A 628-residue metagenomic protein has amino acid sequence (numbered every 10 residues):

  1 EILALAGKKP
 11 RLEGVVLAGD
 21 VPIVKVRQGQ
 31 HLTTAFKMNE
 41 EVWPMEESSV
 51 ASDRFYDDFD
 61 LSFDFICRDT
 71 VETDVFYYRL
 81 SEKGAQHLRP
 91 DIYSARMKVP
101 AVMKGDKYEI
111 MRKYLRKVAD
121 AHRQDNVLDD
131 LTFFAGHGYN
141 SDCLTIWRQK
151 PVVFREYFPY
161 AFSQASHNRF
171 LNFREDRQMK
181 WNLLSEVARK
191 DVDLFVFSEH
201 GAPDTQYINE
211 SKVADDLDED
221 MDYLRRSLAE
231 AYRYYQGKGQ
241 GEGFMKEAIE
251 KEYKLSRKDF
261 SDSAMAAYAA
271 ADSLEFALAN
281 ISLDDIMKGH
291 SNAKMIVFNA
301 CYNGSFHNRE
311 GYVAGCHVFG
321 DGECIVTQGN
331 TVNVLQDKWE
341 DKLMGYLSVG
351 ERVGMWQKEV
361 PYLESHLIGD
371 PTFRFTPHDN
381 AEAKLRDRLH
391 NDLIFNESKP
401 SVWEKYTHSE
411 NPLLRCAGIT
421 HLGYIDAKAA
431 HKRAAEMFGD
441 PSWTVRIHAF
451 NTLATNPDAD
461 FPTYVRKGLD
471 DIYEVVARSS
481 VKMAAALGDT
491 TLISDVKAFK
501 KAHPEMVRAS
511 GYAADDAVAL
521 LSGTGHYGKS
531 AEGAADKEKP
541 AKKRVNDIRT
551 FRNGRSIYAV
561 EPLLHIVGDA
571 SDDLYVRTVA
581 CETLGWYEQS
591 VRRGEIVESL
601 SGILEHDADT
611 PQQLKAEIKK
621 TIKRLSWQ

Functional and structural regions predicted by a protein language model:
E1-G29, K428, M437, S442 (+4 more regions): Pre-catalytic or accessory/regulatory segments outside the catalytic core
I2-R169, R174, E186, D191 (+2 more regions): Structured catalytic cores of large enzymes
A6-K25, A135-N308: Catalytic-core segments of thiol-dependent peptidases
S49-K113, D222-W339: Catalytic cores of nucleophile-dependent amide-cleaving enzymes
E340-K428, R446: Caspase-like cysteine protease fold
D387-I394, L413-D426, E436, T444-D458 (+5 more regions): Structural detector for internal amphipathic alpha-helices that build alpha-solenoid repeat scaffolds
N396-Y406, D426-F438, D458-L469, D489-K501 (+3 more regions): Amphipathic alpha-helical scaffolding segments comprising HEAT/armadillo-like alpha-solenoid repeats
K405-L413, F438-T444, K467-V475, F499-A509 (+3 more regions): Short coil turns that connect the paired helices of HEAT/ARM alpha-solenoid repeats
